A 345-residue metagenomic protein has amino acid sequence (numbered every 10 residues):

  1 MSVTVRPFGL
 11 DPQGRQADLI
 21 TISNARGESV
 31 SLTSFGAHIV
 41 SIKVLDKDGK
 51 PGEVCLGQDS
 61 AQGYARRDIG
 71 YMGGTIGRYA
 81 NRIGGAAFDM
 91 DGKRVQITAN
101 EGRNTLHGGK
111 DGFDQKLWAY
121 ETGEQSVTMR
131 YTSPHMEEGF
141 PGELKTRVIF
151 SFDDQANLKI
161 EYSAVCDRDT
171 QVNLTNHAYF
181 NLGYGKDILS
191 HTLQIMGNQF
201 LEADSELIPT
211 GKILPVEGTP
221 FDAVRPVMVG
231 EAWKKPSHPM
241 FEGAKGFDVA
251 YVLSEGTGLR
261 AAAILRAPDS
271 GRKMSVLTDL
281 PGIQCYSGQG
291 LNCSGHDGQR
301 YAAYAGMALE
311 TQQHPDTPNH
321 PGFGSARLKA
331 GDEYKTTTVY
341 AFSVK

Functional and structural regions predicted by a protein language model:
M1-K345: An exposed, glycine/acidic-rich loop-and-rim segment of catalytic or binding clefts
